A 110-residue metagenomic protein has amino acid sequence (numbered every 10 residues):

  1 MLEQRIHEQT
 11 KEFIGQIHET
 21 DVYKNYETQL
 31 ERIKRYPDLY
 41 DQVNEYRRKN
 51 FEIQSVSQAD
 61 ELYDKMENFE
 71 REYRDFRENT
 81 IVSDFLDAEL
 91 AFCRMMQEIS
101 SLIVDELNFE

Functional and structural regions predicted by a protein language model:
M1-E110: Terminal, compositionally biased segments used for targeting/anchoring and flexible tails
